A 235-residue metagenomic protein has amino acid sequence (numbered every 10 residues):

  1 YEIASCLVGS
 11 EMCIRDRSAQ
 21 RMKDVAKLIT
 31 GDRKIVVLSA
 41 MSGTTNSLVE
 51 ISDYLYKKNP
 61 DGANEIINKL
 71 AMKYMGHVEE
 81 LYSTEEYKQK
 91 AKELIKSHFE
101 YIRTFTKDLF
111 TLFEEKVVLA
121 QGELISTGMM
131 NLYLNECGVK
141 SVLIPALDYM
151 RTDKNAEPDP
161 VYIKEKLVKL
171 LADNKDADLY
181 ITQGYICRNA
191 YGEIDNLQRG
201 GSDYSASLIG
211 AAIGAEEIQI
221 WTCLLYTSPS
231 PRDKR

Functional and structural regions predicted by a protein language model:
Y1-G9, I14, Y226-R235: Single conserved hydrophobic/aromatic residue that forms the stacking wall/gate of nucleotide- or nucleobase-binding
S10-I35: N-terminal glycine-/serine-/threonine-rich phosphate-binding loop
E11, R33-V36, V117, K140-V142 (+3 more regions): Structural motif
D16-Q20, S39, D61, E65 (+1 more regions): Alpha-helix capping and helix-loop boundary segments enriched in small/acidic/polar residues
I29-Y133: Glycine-rich nucleotide/cofactor/substrate-binding loop typically near the N-terminus or early in the first domain
Y82-S83, A91-E93, E123-N131, V139 (+1 more regions): N-terminally biased helix-coil "hinge/interface" segments that flank
P145-A177, Q183-S228: Active-site phosphate/oxyanion-binding loops
